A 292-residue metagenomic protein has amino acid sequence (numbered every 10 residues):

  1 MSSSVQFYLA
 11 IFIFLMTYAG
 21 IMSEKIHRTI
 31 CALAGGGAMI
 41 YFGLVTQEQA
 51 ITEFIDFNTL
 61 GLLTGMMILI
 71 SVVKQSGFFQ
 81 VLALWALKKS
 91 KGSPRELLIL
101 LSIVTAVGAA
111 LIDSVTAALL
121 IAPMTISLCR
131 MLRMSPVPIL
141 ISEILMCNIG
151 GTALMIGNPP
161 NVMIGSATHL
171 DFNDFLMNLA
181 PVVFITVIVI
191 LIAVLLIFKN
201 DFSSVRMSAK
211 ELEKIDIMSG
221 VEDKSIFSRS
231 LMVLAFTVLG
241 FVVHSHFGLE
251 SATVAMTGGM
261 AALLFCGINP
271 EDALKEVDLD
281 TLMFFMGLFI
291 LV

Functional and structural regions predicted by a protein language model:
M1-F12, V81-L84, K88-K91, F198-L234 (+2 more regions): Intrinsically disordered, low-complexity non-transmembrane regions of multi-pass membrane transporters
S2-F12, D56-I68, A110-I121, L154 (+2 more regions): Structural signature of hydrophobic alpha-helical transmembrane segments
Y8-F12, T29-A34, L60-G61, R95-I103 (+8 more regions): Hydrophobic alpha-helical transmembrane segments
L15-L33, K224, S228, F236-M256 (+1 more regions): Flexible hinge motifs at transmembrane-helix junctions and intramembrane kinks/re-entrant loops in multi-pass membrane
G35-V45, L63-M66, P94-I99, E143 (+3 more regions): Small-residue-rich segments of transmembrane alpha-helices in multi-pass membrane proteins, especially helix faces
I51-V137, L279-V292: Membrane-embedded alpha-helical segments and adjacent helix-loop junctions characteristic of multi-pass solute
M131-V137, I141, A153-L154, N173-E222 (+1 more regions): Juxtamembrane and boundary regions of transmembrane helices in multi-pass small-molecule transporters and channels
V233-V292: Transmembrane helical segments that form the transport core of multi-pass membrane transport proteins
